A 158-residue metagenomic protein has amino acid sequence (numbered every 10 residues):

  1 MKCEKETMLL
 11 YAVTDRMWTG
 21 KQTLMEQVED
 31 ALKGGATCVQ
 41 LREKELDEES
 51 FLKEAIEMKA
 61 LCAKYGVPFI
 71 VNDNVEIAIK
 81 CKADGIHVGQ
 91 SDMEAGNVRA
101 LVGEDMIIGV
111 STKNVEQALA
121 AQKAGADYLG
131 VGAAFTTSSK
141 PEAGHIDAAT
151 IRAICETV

Functional and structural regions predicted by a protein language model:
M1-A95, A100-Y128, A143-I146, A153: Conserved N-terminal beta1-alpha1 strand-loop-helix module at the mouth
S138-E142: Short, glycine/charged-rich beta-strand-loop motifs at protein surfaces that mediate ligand recognition and catalysis
R152-V158: Short, intrinsically disordered, charge-balanced linker/junction segments flanking boundaries in proteins
